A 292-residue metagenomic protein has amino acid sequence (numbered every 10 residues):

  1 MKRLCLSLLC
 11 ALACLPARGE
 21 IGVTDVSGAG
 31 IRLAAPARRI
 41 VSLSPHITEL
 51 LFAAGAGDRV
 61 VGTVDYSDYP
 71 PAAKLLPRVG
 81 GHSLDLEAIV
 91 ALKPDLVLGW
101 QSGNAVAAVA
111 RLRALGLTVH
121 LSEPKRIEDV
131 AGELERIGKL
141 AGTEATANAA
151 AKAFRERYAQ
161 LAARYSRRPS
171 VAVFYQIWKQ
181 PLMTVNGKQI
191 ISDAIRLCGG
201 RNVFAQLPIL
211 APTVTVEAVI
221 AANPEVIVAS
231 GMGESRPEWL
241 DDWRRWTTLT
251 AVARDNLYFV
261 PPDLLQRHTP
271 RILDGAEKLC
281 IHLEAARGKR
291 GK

Functional and structural regions predicted by a protein language model:
C5-C14: Bacterial N-terminal signal peptides
A17-R39: N-terminal hydrophobic or amphipathic helices and topogenic motifs
E20, A29-G30, L96, W100 (+3 more regions): Extracytoplasmic substrate-binding proteins
T24-G28, P77-E87, L207-V216: Short helix-initiation/N-cap motifs at beta->coil->alpha
R38-L92, L96-S102, V203, G231: A short, structured surface patch at a secondary-structure boundary
S44, Q101-S102, I177, L207 (+3 more regions): Short secondary-structure boundary segments
V64, K188-A211, G231, F259: His/Asp/Glu-enriched short active-site or ligand-binding loop at hydrolase and phosphoryl-transfer sites
L86-K93, L115, V214-N223: Short helices/loops that flank or line small-molecule/ion binding pockets
